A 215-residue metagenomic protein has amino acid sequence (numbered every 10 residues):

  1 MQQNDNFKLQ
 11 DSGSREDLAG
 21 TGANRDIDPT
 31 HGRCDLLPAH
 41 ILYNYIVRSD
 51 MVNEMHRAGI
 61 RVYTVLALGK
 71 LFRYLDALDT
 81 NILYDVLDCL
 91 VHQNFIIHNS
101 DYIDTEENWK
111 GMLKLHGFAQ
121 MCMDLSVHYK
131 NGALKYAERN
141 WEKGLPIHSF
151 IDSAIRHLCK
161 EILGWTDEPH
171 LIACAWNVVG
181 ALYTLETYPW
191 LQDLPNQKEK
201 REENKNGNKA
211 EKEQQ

Functional and structural regions predicted by a protein language model:
M1-Q215: Intrinsically disordered, low-complexity regulatory regions that flank transcription factor DNA-binding cores
